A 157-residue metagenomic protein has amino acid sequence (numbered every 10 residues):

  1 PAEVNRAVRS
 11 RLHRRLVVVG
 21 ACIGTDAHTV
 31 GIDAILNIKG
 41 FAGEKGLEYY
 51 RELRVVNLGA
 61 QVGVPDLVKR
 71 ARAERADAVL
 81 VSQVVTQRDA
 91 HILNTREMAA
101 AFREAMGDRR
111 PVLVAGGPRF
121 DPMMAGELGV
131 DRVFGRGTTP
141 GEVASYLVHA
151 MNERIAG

Functional and structural regions predicted by a protein language model:
P1-L12: Short N-terminal or domain-adjacent regulatory/targeting segments
A7-V8, G20, P140: Peripheral terminal and linker regions in Fe-S/redox and tRNA-modifying enzymes
R14-R15, R110: Phosphate-coordination loops involved in phosphoryl transfer and adenosine-cofactor binding
V17-T25, A78-V85: Short glycine-rich or small-residue beta-strand-to-loop segments that form or flank ligand, phosphate, metal/Fe-S
I32, L36, F41, K45-D131 (+1 more regions): Cofactor-cradling patches in redox/metallo enzymes
G141-G157: A charged, well-structured terminal subsegment
